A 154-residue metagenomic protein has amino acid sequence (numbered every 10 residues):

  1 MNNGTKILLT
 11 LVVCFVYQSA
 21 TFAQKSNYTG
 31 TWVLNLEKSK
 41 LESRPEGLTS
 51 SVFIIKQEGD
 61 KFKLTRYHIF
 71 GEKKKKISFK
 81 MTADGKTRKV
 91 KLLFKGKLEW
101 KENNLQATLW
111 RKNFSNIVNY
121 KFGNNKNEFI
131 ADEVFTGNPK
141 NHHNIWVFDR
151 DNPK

Functional and structural regions predicted by a protein language model:
M1-S26: Bacterial Sec-dependent N-terminal signal peptides
A23-K154: Hydrophobic small-molecule pocket/channel-lining residues, especially in calycin-type beta-barrels
